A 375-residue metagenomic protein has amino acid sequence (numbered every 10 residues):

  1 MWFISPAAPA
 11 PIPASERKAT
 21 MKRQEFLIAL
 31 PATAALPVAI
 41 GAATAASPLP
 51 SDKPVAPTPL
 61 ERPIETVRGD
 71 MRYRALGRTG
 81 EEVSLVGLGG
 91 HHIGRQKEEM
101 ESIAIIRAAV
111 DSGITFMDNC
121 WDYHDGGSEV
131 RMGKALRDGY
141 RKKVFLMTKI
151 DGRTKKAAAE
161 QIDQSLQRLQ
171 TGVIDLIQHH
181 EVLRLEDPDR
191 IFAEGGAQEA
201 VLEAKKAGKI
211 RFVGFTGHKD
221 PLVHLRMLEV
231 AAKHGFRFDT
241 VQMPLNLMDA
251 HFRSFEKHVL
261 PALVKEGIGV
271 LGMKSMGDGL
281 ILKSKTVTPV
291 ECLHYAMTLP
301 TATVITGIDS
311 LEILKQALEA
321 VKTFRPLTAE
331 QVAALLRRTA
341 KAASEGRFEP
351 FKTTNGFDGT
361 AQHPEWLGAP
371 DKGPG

Functional and structural regions predicted by a protein language model:
M1-K22: N-terminal secretory signal peptides
E16-R17, M21-K143, A200, K206 (+1 more regions): N-terminal binding-site loop/beta-alpha segment at the start of enzyme catalytic domains that lines or forms
L27-L30, L36-P37, G41-A42, M100 (+2 more regions): Structured C-terminal cap/extension of enzyme domains
L76, L88, M117, M132 (+7 more regions): Conserved, mostly hydrophobic/aromatic
G89-E99, T148-K156, D189, K283: Active-site mouth loops of central-metabolism enzymes
T115-D122, M147-K149, R211-T216, Q242-M243 (+1 more regions): Short catalytic-loop micro-motif centered on adjacent basic/acidic residues
R153-H258, V264-L271: Glycine/proline-rich, positively charged, aromatic-decorated active-site loop/lid region on the catalytic face
